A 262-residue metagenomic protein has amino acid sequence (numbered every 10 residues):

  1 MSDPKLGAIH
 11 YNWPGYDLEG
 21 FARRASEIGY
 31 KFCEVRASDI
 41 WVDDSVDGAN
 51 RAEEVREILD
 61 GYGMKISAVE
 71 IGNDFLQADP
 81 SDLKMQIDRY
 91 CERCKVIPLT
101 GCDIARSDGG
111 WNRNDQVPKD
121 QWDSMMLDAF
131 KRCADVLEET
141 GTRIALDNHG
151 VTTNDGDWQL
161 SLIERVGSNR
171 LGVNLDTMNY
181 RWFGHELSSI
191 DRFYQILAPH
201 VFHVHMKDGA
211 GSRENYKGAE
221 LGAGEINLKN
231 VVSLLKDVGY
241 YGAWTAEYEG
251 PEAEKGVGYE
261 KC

Functional and structural regions predicted by a protein language model:
M1-H10, P14-K31, R56, D60-Y62 (+3 more regions): Histidine-acidic metal/acid-base catalytic patches
Y11, I71, D108-G109, H149 (+2 more regions): Active-site-proximal beta-strand/loop segments in catalytic clefts of secreted hydrolases
E19-R23, E57-K65, L76-V173, W182: Active-site acidic/histidine proton-transfer and metal-coordination neighborhood in alpha/beta enzyme cores
I28-D39, S67-N73, D108-G109, T177: Short, conserved active-site loops that position catalytic residues or coordinate cofactors/metal ions across diverse
C33-E34, S67-V69, A105, I144 (+2 more regions): Hydrophobic residues within beta-strands of alpha/beta enzymes
E34-L59, G109-V117: Glycine-rich, proline-tolerant flexible connector loops at the mouths of alpha/beta enzymes
D39-D44, F75-P80, N112-P118, R181-G184 (+2 more regions): A short acidic, helix-capping loop that chelates divalent metal ions and anchors anionic groups
S45-A52, P80-I87, Q116-D123, T152 (+3 more regions): Flexible, glycine- and charge-enriched loops at secondary-structure boundaries
